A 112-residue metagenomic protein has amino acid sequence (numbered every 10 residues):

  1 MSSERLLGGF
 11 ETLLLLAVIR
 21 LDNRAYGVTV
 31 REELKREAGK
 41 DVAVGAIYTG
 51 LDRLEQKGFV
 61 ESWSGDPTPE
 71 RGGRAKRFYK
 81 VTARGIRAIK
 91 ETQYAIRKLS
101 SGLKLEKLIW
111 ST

Functional and structural regions predicted by a protein language model:
S2-A46: N-terminal helix-turn-helix DNA-binding core of bacterial DNA-binding proteins
S3-E4, G58-F59, S111-T112: Short, contiguous hydrophobic alpha-helices characteristic of membrane insertion segments
E32, E55-Q56: Alpha-helical residues within the helix-turn-helix
I47-L54: Basic amphipathic alpha-helical segments that dock to polyanions
K57-G72: Beta-hairpin "wing" of winged helix-turn-helix
A75: Exposed loop/turn and edge beta-strand positions of beta-sandwich/beta-sheet ligand-binding modules
R84-T112: Amphipathic alpha-helical dimerization/coiled-coil segments that flank or bridge DNA-binding/regulatory modules
